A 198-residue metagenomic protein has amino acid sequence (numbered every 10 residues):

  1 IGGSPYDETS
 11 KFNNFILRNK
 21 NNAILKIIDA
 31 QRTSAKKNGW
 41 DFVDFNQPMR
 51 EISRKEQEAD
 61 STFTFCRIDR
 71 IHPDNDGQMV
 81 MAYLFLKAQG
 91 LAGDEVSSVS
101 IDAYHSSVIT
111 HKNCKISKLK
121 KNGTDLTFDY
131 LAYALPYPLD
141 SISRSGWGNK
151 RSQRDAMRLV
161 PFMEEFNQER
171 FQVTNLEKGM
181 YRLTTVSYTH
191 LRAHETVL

Functional and structural regions predicted by a protein language model:
I1-S4, N22-F63, M79-D94: Extracellular serine-dependent O-acyl
E8-F45, V160-Q168, V173: Substrate-gating cap/lid alpha-helix
N13-L17, S61-D69: Flexible glycine/proline-enriched surface loops and loop-helix/loop-strand junctions
G77-V160: Catalytic cores of secreted or luminal carbohydrate-active enzymes
N175-V186: Beta-strand-rich binding/interaction modules
L176, L191-R192: C-terminal target-recognition/interaction regions appended to catalytic cores
H190, V197-L198: Single conserved hydrophobic/aromatic residue that forms the stacking wall/gate of nucleotide- or nucleobase-binding
